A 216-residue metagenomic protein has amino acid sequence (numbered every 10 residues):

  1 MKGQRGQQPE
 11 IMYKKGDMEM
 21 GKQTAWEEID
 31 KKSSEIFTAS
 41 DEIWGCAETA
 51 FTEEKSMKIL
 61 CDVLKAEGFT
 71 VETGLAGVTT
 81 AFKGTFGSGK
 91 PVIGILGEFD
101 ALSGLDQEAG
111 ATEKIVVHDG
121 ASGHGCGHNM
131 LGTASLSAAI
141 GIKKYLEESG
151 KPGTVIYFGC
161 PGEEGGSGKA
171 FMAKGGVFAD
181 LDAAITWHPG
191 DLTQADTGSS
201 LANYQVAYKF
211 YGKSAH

Functional and structural regions predicted by a protein language model:
M1-E19: Short, Lys/Arg-enriched N-terminal segments with co-localized hydrophobic residues within the first ~10-30 amino acids
Q4-Q8, Q23, Q107, Q194 (+1 more regions): Residue-identity detector for glutamine
E10-Y13, P91, A134, G175: Residue-level recognition of conserved structural "scaffold" positions that shape functional pockets and channels
K14, G21, E28, S34-A39 (+5 more regions): Sparse, context-dependent recognition of short Cys/His-centered cofactor- or disulfide-binding micro-motifs
G21-H124, N129, T133-G153: Acidic/His- and Gly-rich active-site-bordering loop/insert found across diverse amide/peptide-bond hydrolases
T80, L102-G104, E113-G123, N129-M130 (+1 more regions): Histidine/acidic-residue-rich, glycine-tolerant segments that coordinate divalent metal ions
